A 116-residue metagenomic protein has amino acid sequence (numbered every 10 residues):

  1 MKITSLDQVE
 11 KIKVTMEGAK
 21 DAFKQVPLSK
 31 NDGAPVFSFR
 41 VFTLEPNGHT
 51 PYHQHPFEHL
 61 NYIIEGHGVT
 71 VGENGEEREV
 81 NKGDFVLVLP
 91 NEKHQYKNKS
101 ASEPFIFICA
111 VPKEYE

Functional and structural regions predicted by a protein language model:
M1-V36: A short, N-terminal "cap"/entry segment at the start of jelly-roll beta-barrel domains of the cupin/DSBH fold
K24, R40-H55, P90: Conserved short histidine dyad/triad with adjacent acidic residue
F39-T43, L60, F85-L87: Conserved hydrophobic/aromatic beta-strand scaffold that supports enzyme active sites
H49-P51, V69, E76, V86 (+1 more regions): Histidine-centered metal-chelating micro-motifs
Q54, L60-K82: A short beta-strand-loop-beta hairpin characteristic of the jelly-roll/cupin
N81-K82, P90-E116: Ligand-binding loop in jelly-roll beta-barrel domains
